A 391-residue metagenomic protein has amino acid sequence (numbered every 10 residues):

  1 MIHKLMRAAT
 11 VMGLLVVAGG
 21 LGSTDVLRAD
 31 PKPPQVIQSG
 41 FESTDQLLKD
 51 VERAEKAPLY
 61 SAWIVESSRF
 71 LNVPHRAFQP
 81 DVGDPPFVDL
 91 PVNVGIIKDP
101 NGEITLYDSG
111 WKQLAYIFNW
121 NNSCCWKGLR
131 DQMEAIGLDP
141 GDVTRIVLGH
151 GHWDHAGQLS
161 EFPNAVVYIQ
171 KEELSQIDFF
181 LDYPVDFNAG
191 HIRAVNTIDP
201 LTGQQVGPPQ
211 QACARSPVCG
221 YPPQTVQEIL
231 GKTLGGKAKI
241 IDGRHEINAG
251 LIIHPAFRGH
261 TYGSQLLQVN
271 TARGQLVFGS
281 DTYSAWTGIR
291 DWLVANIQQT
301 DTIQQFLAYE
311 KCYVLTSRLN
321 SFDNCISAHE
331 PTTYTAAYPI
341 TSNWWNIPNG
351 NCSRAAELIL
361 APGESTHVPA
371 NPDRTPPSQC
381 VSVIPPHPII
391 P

Functional and structural regions predicted by a protein language model:
M1-T10: Bacterial N-terminal signal peptides that target proteins for export
A9-G20: Bacterial N-terminal signal peptides
V26-I104, W111-Q113, W120, R318 (+2 more regions): Zn-dependent metallo-beta-lactamase
D30-P33, S264-L266, N270-P391: Cap/insert and terminal regions of metallo-dependent hydrolase folds
K49-D50, K127-L138, D142, K171-P255 (+2 more regions): Metallo-beta-lactamase
I64, V94-D99, E103-T105, L114 (+1 more regions): Core dinuclear metal-dependent hydrolase active-site scaffold
S67-S68, S109-K112, G151, E173 (+3 more regions): Active-site metal-binding loops of divalent metal-dependent hydrolases
W120-I169: Active-site metal-binding motif and surrounding structural segment of the metallo-beta-lactamase
